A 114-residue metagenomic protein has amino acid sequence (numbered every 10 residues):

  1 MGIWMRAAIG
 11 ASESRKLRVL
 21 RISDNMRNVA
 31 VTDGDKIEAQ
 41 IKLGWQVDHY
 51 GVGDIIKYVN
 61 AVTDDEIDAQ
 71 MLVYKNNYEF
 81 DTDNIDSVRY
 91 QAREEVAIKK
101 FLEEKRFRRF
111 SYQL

Functional and structural regions predicted by a protein language model:
M1-L114: An N-terminal assembly and electron-transfer interface module characteristic of large anaerobic redox and radical
